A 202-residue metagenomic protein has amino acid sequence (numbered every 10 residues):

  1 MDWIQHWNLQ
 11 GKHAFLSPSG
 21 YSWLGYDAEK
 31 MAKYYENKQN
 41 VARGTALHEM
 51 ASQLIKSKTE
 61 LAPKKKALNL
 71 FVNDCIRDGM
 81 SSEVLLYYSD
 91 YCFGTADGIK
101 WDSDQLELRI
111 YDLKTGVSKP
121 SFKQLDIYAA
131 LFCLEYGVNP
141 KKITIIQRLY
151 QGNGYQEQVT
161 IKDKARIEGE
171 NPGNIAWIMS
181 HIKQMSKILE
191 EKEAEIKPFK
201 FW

Functional and structural regions predicted by a protein language model:
M1-M50, W202: Charged, glycine-rich intrinsically disordered N-terminal tails and low-complexity linkers that flank
N8, G25, K56-K58, G137 (+3 more regions): Short, flexible coil/linker elements and helix-boundary hinge sites characteristic of intrinsically disordered
K33-R109, G116-K123, E135, N139-I145 (+2 more regions): Catalytic cores of nuclease domains that cleave nucleic-acid phosphodiester backbones
Y128: Globin-like tetrapyrrole-binding proteins
R148: Histidine/lysine/aspartate-rich catalytic loop segments that bind and position anionic ligands
Q151: Short, conserved phosphate-binding/catalytic loop or strand-edge motifs used in phosphoryl-/nucleotidyl-transfer
A176-W202: Accessory terminal regions of nucleic-acid processing enzymes
